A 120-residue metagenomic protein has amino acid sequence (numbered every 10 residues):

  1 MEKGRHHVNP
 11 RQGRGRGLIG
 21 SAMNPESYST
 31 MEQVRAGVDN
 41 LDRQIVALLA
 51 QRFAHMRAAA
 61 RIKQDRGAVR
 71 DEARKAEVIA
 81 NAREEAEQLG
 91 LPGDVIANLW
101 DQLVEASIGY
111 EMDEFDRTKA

Functional and structural regions predicted by a protein language model:
E2, N9-A120: Domain-level signature for soluble enzymes in the chorismate/prephenate branch of the shikimate pathway
